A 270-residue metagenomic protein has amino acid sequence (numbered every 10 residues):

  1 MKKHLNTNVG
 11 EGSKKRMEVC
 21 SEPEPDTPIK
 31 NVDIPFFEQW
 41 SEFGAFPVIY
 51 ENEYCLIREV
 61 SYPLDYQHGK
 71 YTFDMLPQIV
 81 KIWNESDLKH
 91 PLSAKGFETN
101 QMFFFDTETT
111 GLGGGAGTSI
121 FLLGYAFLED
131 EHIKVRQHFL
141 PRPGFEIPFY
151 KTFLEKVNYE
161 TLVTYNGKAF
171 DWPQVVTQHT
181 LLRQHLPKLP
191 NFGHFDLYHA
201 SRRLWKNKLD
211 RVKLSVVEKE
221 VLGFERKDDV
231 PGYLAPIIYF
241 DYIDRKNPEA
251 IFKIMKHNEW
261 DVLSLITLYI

Functional and structural regions predicted by a protein language model:
M1-E98: N-terminal accessory regions of nucleic-acid-interacting proteins
H68-G69, G113-T118, V175: Short, conserved acidic/polar surface loops in the N-terminal third of protein domains
K89-T161: Conserved RNase H-like, two-metal-ion catalytic cores of nucleic-acid enzymes
G96-F97, L186, A250-I251: Short hydrophobic "helix-edge" motifs at membrane interfaces and signal-peptide entry regions
D106-E108, D171, D196, D261: Acidic active-site catalytic centers that drive phospho-/nucleotidyl reactions and related ester hydrolyses
G113-G115, P173, R203, L268: Active-site-proximal flexible loops/turns
D130-V221: Conserved DEDDh/DEDDy metal-dependent 3′-5′ exonuclease domain
L209, L214-I270: Acidic, Mg2+-coordinating catalytic module of metal-dependent nucleases/exonucleases that use a two-metal-ion mechanism
